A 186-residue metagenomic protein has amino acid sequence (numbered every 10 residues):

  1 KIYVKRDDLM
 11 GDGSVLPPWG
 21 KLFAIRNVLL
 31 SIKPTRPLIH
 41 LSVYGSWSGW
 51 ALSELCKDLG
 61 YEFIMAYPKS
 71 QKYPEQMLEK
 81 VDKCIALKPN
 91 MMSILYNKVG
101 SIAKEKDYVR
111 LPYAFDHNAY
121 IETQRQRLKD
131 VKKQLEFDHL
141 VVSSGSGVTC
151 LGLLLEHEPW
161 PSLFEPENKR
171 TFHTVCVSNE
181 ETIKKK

Functional and structural regions predicted by a protein language model:
K1-K186: PLP-dependent amino-acid enzyme catalytic core
